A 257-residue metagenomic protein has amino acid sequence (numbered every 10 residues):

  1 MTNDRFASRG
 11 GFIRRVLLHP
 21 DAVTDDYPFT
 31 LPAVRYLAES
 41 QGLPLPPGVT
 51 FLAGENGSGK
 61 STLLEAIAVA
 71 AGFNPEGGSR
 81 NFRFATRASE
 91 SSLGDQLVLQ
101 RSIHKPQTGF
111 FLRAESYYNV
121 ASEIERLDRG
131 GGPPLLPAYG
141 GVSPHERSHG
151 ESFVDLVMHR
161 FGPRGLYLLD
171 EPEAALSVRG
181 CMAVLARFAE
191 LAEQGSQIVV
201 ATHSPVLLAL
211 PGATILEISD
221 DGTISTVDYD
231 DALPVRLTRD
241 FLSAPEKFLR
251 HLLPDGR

Functional and structural regions predicted by a protein language model:
N3-Q41: N-terminal pre-Walker A segment at the start of P-loop NTPase domains
Y36-P47, R160-G162, E190: Phosphate-binding P-loop
V49-F51, S61-R129: ABC ATPase nucleotide-binding domain signature region
G57-S58: ATP-binding Walker
A121-R147: Conserved P-loop NTPase mechanochemical-coupling segment
Y139, S143, R147-E171, R179-L191: GG-anchored amphipathic helix commonly corresponding to the ABC/SMC/Rad50 NBD signature/C-loop
R179-V200, S204-R257: C-terminal lobe/lid and adjacent interdomain/linker elements of RecA-like ASCE P-loop ATPase modules
